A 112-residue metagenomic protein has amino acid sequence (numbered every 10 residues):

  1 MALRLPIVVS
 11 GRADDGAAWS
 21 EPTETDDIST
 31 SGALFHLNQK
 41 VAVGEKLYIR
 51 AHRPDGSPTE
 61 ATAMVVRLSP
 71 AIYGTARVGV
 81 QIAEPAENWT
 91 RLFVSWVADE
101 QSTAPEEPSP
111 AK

Functional and structural regions predicted by a protein language model:
M1-K112: Structured alpha-helical
